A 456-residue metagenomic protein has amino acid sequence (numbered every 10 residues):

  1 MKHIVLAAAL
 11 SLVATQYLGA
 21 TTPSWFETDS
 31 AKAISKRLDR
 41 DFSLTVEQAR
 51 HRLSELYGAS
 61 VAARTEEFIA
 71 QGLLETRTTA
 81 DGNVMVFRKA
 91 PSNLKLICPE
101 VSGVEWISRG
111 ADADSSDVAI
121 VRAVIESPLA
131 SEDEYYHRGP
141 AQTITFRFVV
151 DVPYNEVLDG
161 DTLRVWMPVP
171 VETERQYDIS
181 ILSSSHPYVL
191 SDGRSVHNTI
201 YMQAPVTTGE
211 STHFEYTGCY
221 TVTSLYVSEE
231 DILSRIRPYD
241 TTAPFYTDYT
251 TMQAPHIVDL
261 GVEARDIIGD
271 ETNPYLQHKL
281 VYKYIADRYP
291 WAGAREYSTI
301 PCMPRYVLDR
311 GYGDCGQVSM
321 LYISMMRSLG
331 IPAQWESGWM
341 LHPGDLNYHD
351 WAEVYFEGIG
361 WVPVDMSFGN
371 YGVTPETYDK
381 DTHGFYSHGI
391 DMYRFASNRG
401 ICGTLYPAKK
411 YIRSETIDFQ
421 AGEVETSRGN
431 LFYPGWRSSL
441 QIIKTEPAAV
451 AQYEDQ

Functional and structural regions predicted by a protein language model:
I4-L12: Sec-dependent N-terminal signal peptides
L12-L18: C-terminal segment of classical bacterial N-terminal signal peptides
L18, P23, A31, D192-T199 (+1 more regions): Acidic low-complexity segments
A31-Y226: Intrinsically disordered, low-complexity N-terminal segments that are enriched in acidic
V171-T173, Y220-Y226, W291, G358-G360 (+2 more regions): Short loop/turn segments at secondary-structure transitions that flank enzyme active sites
S180-S184, E230-Y239, M366-G369: Short intrinsically disordered coil segments
G269-W351, Y355-E357, G372-P375, D379-S387: Active-site neighborhood of thiol-dependent amide/isopeptide-bond enzymes
M340, G344-Q456: Active-site rim recognition segments
